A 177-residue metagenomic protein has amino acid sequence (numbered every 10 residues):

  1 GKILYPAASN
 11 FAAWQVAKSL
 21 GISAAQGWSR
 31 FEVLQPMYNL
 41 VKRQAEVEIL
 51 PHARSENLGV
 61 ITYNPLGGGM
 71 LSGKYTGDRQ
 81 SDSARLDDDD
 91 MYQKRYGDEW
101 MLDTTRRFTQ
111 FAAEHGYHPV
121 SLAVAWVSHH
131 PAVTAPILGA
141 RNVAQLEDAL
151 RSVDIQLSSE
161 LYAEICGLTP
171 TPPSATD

Functional and structural regions predicted by a protein language model:
G1-Q44, E48: Glycine/proline-rich, positively charged, aromatic-decorated active-site loop/lid region on the catalytic face
P6, L34, A53, V60-Y63 (+4 more regions): Conserved, mostly hydrophobic/aromatic
A12, Y38-K42, N64-L71, W126 (+1 more regions): Glycine-rich beta-alpha junction loops
I22-G27, L50-H52, G77-S81, V153-Q156: Short, hinge-like loop/turn segments at secondary-structure boundaries
R54-F111, T176-D177: Glycine-rich, positively charged active-site loop/lid region within alpha/beta enzyme cores that binds and organizes
P65, K94-D154: Conserved short secondary-structure transition element at the edge of the structured enzyme core that lines
S128-H129, V143-D177: C-terminal amphipathic alpha-helical "assembly" element that mediates oligomerization/partner interfaces or acts as
